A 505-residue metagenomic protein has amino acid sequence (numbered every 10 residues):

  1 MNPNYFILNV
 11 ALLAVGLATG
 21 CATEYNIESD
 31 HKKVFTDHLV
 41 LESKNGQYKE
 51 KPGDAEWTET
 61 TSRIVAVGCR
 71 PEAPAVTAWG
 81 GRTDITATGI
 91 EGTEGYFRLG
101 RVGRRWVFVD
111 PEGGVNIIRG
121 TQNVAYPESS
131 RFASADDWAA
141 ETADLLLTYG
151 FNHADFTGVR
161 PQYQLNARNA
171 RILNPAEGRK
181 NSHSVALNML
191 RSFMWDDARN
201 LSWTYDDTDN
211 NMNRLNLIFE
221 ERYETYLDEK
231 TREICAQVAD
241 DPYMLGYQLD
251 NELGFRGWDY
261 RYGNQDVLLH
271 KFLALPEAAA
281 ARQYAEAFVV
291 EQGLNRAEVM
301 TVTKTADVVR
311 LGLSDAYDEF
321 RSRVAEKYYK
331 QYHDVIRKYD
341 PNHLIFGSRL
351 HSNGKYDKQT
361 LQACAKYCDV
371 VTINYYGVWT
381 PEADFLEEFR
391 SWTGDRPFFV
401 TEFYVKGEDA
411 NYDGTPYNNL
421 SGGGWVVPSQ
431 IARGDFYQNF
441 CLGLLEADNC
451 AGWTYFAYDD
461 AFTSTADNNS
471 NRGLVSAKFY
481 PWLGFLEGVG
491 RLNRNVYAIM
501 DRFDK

Functional and structural regions predicted by a protein language model:
M1-V10: Bacterial N-terminal signal peptides that target proteins for export
N9-A18: Bacterial N-terminal signal peptides
C21-L145, Y149, F156, K505: Mature N-terminal, pre-catalytic/accessory segment of carbohydrate-active enzymes
N116-I117, N123-V371, W379, T393-D395 (+1 more regions): Active-site mouth of glycoside hydrolases
D155, M244-G246, D250-E252, T401-F403 (+1 more regions): Substrate-binding cleft of secreted/luminal carbohydrate-active enzymes
S182-L187, A363, Y367-D369, Y375 (+2 more regions): Active-site-proximal helices and loops of the catalytic beta/alpha 8
N264-A274, F456-K505: Aromatic-rich peripheral "rim/lid" segments of glycoside hydrolase catalytic domains that contact and position glycan
S348, I373-N374, T401, F456: Generic beta-strand/beta-sheet core signal
